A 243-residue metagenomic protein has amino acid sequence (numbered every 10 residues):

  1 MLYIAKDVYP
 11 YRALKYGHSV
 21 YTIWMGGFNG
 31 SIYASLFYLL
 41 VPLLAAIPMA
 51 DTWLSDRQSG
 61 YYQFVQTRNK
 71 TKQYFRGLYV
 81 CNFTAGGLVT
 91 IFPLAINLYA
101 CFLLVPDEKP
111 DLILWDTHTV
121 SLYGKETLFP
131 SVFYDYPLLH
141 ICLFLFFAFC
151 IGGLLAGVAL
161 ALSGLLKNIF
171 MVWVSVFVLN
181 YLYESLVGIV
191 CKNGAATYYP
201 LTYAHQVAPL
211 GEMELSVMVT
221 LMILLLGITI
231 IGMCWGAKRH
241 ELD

Functional and structural regions predicted by a protein language model:
M1, N82, F177-Y181, L226: Residue-level recognition of pore/gate-forming positions within transmembrane alpha-helices of multi-pass
M1, R68-T71, K167-I169: Short loop-to-helix capping motifs
L2-D51, V80-A156, L160, L201-M222: Secretory targeting signals
V8-R12, L98-P110, N168, G188-A196 (+1 more regions): Transmembrane helix-loop junctions in multipass membrane proteins, especially transporters and channels
T52-A85: Helix-loop-helix units of permease transmembrane domains in multi-pass membrane transporters, especially ABC
R76-G77, V172-V176, L221: Hydrophobic core positions of alpha-helical segments in small-molecule transporters and transporter systems
A161, L165, I223-D243: Junction motif at the cytosolic side of a transmembrane helix
I169-Y183, L201: Central hydrophobic cores of alpha-helical transmembrane segments in multi-pass integral membrane proteins
